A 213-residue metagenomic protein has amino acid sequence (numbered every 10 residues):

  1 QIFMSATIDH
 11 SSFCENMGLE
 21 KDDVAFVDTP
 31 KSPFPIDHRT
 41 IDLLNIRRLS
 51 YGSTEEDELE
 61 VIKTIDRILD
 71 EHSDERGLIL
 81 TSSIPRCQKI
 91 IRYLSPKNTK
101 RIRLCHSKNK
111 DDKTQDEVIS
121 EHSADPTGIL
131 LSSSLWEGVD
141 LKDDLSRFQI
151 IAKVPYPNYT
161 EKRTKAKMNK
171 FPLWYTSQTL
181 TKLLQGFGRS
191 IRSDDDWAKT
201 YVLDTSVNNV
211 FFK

Functional and structural regions predicted by a protein language model:
Q1-I2, R76, D125-I129: Loop/turn-to-beta-strand initiation segments
F3, E75-R86, V202-L203: Conserved RecA-like ASCE P-loop NTPase motor core of nucleic-acid helicases/translocases
M4-I68: Interdomain hinge/linker at the junction between the two RecA-like core domains of SF2 helicases
T7-H10, P33, S83-C87, W136-E137: Gly/Ser/Thr-rich loops at beta-strand to alpha-helix junctions that form or flank small-molecule/cofactor-binding
S11-F13, R86-Y93, D140, F211: Phosphate- and divalent-cation-binding pockets in alpha/beta enzyme and binding domains that engage nucleotide-derived
R47-S53, N109-F211: Conserved RecA-like P-loop NTPase helicase motor core
R67-L78, P96-R101: Short, surface-exposed connector motifs at secondary-structure boundaries
T81-K110: Conserved helicase motor "Helicase C" RecA-like lobe of SF1/SF2 P-loop NTPases
